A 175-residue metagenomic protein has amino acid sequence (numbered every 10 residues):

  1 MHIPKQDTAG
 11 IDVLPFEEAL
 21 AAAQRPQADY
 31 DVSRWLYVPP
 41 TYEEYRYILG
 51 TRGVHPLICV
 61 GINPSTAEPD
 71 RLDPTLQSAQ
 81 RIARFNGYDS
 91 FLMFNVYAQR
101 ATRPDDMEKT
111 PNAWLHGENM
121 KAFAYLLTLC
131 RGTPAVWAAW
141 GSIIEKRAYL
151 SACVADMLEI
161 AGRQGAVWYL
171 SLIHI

Functional and structural regions predicted by a protein language model:
M1-D73: Active-site and ligand/interface coordination hotspots across diverse enzymes and nucleic-acid-associated assemblies
P56-C59, P64-A101: Short, well-structured hydrophobic secondary-structure segments
P74-Q77, N119, L150-A155: Charged helix-capping and loop-helix junction motifs
A83-F91, D156-S171: Structural alpha-beta junctions
R100-K121: Charged, often glycine-rich, active-site loop that binds/positions anionic groups
L127-R131, I160-G162: Short, conserved loop/helix-junction motifs that constitute active-site signature segments in enzyme catalytic cores
A135-I144: Acidic beta-strand-to-loop metal/phosphate-binding motif
I173-I175: Conserved small/polar residues in nucleotide/adenosyl-binding loops
